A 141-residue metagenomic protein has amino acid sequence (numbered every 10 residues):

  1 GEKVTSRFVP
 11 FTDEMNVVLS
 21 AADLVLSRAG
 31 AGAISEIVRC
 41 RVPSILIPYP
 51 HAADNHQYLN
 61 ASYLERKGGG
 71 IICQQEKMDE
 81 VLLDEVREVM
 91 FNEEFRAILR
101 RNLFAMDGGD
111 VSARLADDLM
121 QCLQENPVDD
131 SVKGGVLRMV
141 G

Functional and structural regions predicted by a protein language model:
G1-G141: Nucleotide-activated sugar donor-binding and catalytic core shared by glycosyltransferases and related lipid-linked
